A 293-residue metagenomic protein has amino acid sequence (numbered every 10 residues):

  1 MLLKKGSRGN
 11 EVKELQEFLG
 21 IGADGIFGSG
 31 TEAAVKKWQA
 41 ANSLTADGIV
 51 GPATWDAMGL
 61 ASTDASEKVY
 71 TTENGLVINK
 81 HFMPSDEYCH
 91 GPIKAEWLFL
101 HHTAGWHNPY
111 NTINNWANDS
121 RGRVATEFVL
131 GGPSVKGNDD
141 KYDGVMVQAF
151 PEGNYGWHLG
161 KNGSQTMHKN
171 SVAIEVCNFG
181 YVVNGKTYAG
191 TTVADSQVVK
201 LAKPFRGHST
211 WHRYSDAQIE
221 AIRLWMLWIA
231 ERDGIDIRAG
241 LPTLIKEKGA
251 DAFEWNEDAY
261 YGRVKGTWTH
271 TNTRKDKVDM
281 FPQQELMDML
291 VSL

Functional and structural regions predicted by a protein language model:
L2-L60, Y260: Short acidic, glycine/serine/threonine-rich helix-capping segments at coil-helix boundaries
R8, A104-G105, T273-R274: Short polar catalytic/cofactor-binding loops
A23, A46, R232-A252: Surface-exposed patches in mature extracellular/periplasmic domains of secreted proteins
N42-A46, D64, R274-D279: Secretory-pathway/luminal and periplasmic proteins that interact with or process carbohydrate-rich
D56, L60-V77, F82: Intrinsically disordered, low-complexity, Pro/Ser/Thr/Asn/Gly/Ala-rich spacer/linker segments adjacent to signal
T72-I237: Active-site-adjacent loop/helix surface patches within enzyme catalytic domains that shape the substrate-binding cleft
G190-A202, G240-Y260: Charged, glycine/proline-rich intrinsically disordered loops and linkers
A252-L293: Short, low-complexity, polybasic intrinsically disordered segments
